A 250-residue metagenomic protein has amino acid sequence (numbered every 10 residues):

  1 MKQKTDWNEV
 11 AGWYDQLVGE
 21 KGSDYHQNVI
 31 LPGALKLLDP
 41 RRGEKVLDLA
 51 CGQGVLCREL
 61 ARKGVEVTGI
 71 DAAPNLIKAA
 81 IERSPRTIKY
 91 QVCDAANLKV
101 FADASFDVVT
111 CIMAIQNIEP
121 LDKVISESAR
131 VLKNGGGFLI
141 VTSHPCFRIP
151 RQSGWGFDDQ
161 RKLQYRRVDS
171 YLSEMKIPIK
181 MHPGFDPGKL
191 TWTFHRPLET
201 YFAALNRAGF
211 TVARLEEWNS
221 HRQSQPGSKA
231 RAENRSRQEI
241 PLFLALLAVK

Functional and structural regions predicted by a protein language model:
M1-R41, V55-E59, L76-A79, R83: Conserved class I S-adenosyl-L-methionine
K45-L49, Q53-N97: Class I SAM-dependent methyltransferase SAM/SAH-binding core
K99-V109: A short acidic, Gly/Pro-enriched loop at the edge of an enzyme's catalytic core that lines a small-molecule cofactor
D107-L121: A short SAM/SAH-binding and catalytic strip from SAM-dependent methyltransferases
D122-G137: A short glycine-rich, Lys/Arg-flanked "PGG" loop and its adjoining helix->strand segment in the class I
F138-P178: Conserved class I S-adenosyl-L-methionine
T193-L215: Short alpha-helix
A208-F210, A230-K250: Core SAM-dependent methyltransferase catalytic element
